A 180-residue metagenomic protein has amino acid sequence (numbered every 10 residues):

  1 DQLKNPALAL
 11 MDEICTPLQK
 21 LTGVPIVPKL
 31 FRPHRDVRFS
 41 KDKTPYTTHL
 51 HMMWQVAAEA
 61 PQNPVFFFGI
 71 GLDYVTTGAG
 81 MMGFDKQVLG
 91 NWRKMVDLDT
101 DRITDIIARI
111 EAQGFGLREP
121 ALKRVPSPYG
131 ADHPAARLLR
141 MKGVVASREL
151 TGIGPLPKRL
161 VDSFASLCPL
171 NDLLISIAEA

Functional and structural regions predicted by a protein language model:
D1-P33: Active-site acidic/histidine clusters and adjacent loop/turn architecture that either coordinate catalytic ions
L3, A7, L89-W92, V96 (+3 more regions): Amphipathic alpha-helical coiled-coil segments
P6-I14, L18, G116-A180: Long, solvent-exposed, polar/charged low-complexity segments
G23-L50, G114-S127: A short, surface-exposed loop/turn module that caps and links secondary-structure elements
P28, T47, Y74, M141-G143: Sequence-level motif detector for i,i+2 pairs with an aromatic at +2
P33-G71, V75: Short, conserved beta-strand/beta-arch hydrophobic-aromatic motifs that form part of recognition grooves or interface
V56, M81-G83, R148-L150: Short, structured patches in soluble enzyme cores that scaffold and shape functional sites
I70-G130: Compact, glycine/acidic-enriched structural inserts
